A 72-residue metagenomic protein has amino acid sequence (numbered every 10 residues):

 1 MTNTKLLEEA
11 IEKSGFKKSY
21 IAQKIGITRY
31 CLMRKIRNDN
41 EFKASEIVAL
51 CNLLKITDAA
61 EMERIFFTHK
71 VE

Functional and structural regions predicted by a protein language model:
K5-K24: Short basic helix-loop element that most often maps to the first helix and adjoining turn of HTH DNA-binding modules
E9, S14-G15, Y30, A60-E72: Short, charged recognition helix plus adjacent turn of helix-turn-helix-like nucleic-acid-binding domains
S14, N40-K43: Flexible coil/turn residues that form the inter-helical turn or adjacent wing/linker of helix-turn-helix
K18, R29, I47: Helix-turn-helix DNA-binding elements, focusing on the entry/boundary residues of the two helices that contact DNA
I27-E41: Recognition helix of helix-turn-helix/homeodomain-like DNA-binding domains that insert into the DNA major groove
S45-E61: DNA major-groove recognition helix of helix-turn-helix/homeodomain DNA-binding modules
